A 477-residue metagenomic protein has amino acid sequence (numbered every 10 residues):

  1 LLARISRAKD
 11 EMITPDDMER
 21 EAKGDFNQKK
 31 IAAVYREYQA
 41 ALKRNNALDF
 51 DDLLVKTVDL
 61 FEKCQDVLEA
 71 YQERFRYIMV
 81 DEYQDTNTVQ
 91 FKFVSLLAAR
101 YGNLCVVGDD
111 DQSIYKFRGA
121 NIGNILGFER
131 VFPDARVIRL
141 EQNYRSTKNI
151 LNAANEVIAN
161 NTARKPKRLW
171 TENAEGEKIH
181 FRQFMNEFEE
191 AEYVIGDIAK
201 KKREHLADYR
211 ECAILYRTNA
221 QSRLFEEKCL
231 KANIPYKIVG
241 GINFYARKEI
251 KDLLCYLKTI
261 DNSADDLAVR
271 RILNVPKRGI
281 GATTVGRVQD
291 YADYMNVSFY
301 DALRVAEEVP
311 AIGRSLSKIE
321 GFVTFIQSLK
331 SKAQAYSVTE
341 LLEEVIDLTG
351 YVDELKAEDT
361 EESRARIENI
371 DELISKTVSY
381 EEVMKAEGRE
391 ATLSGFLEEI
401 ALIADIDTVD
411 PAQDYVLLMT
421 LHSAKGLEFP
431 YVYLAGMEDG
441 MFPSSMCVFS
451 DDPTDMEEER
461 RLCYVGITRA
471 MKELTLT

Functional and structural regions predicted by a protein language model:
L1-Y77, D85, A99-G102, I122 (+12 more regions): A basic/glycine-biased coupling hinge at the interface between accessory DNA-binding modules
I13-T14, S113-K116, S146-N152, A159-N160 (+6 more regions): Switch/connector loops and helix/strand junctions flanking conserved nucleotide-binding motifs in nucleotide-processing
R20, G24, D208, S222-I234 (+2 more regions): Conserved helicase C-terminal RecA-like lobe
E69, Y115, L126, K148 (+4 more regions): Alpha-helical elements of the RecA-like P-loop NTPase motor core of helicases
I78-V80, T420: Walker B beta-strand of ABC/ABC-like P-loop ATPase nucleotide-binding domains, specifically the conserved hydrophobic
V80, Q84-A163, K167-E172, D290 (+3 more regions): Conserved helicase motor core of SF1/SF2 NTP-dependent helicases
D111-R118, R145-S146, I238-D261, L273: Short alpha-helix plus adjacent loop in nuclease-associated cores
P133-R136, E141-P235, K258-N262, Y294 (+3 more regions): Helicase P-loop NTPase motor core
